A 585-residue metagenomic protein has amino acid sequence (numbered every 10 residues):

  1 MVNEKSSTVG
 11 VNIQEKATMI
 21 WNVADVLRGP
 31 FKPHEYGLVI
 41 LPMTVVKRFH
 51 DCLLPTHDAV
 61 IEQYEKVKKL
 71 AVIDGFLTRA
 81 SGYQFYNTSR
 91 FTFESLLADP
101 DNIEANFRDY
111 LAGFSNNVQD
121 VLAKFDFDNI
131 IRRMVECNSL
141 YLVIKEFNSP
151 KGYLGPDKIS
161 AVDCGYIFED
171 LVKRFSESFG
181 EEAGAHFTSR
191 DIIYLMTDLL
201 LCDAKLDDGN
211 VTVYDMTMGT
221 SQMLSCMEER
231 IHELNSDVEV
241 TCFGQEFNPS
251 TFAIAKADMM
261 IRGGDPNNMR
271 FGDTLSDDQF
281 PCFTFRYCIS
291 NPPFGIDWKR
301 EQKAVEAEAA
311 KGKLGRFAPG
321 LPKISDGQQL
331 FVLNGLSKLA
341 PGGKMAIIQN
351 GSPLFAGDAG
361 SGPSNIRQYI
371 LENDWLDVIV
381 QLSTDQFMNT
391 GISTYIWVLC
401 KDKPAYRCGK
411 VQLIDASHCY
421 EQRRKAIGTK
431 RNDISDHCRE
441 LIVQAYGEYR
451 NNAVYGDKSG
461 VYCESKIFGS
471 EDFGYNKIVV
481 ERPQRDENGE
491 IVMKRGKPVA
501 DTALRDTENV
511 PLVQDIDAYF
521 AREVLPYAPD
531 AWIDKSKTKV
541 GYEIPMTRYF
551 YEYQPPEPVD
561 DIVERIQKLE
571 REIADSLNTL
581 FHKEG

Functional and structural regions predicted by a protein language model:
M1-A204, N268-Q279, Q381-T384, C408-D415 (+1 more regions): Non-catalytic, mostly N-terminal accessory regions of nucleic-acid modification and defense proteins
V26, E35-V45, F252, M269 (+2 more regions): Conserved Class I SAM-dependent methyltransferase catalytic core
P30, K299-A309, K313-D326, S352-G362 (+4 more regions): Short, contiguous acidic/charged loop-to-helix segments that flank catalytic cores in large enzymes
A183-S290, F294-E306, Q329, N350-S352 (+4 more regions): Conserved S-adenosyl-L-methionine
H232, M260, G264, P293 (+16 more regions): Hydrophobic alpha-helix feature that most strongly marks membrane-spanning transmembrane helices and their immediate
T284-F285, D326-Q328, G342-N350, R367 (+7 more regions): Active-site lining segments that contact anionic ligands and/or coordinate catalytic metals
R286, S290, F294-F317, K323 (+6 more regions): Flexible glycine/proline-rich, aromatic-decorated loop/lid segments
M388-R482: Flexible, glycine-/basic-rich loop-and-beta segments that form/coincide with the SAM-dependent methyltransferase
